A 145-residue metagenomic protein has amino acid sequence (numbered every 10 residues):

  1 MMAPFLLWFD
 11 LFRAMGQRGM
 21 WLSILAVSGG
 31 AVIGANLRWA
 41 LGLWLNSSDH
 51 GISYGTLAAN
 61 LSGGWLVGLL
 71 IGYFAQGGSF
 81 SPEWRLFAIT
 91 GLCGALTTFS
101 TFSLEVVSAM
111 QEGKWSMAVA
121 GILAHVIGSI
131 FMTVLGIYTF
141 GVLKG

Functional and structural regions predicted by a protein language model:
M2-G145: Membrane-interface helix-loop junctions in multi-pass transporters/channels
